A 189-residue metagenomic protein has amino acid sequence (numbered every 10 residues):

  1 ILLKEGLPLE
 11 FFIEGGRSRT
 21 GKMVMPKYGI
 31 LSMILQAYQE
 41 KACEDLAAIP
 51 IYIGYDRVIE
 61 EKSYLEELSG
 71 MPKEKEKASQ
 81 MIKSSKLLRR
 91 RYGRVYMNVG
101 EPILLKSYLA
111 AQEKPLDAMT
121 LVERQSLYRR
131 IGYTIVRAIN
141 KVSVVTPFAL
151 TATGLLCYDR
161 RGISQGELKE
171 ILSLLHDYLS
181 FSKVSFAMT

Functional and structural regions predicted by a protein language model:
I1-T189: Membrane-interfacial terminal anchoring regions of lipid-handling membrane enzymes
